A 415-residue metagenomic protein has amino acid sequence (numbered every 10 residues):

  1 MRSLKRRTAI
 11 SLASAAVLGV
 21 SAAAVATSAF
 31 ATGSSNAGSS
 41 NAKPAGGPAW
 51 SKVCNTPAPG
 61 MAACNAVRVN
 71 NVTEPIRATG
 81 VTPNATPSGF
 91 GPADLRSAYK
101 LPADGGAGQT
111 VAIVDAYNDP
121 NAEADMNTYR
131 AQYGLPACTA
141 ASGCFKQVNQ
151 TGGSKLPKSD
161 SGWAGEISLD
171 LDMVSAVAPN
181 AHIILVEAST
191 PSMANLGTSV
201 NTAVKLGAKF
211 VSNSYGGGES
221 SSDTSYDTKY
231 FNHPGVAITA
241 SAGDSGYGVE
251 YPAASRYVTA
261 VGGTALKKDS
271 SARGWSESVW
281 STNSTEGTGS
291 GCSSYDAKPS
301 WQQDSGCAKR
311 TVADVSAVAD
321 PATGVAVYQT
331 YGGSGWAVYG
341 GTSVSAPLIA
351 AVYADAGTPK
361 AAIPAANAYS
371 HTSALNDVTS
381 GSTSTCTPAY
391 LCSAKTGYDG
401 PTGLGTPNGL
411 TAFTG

Functional and structural regions predicted by a protein language model:
R2-I183, E187-S189, S214, G235-T239 (+4 more regions): N-terminal zymogen propeptides
A176-V177, A181-G415: Extracellular protease catalytic domains of secreted zymogens
